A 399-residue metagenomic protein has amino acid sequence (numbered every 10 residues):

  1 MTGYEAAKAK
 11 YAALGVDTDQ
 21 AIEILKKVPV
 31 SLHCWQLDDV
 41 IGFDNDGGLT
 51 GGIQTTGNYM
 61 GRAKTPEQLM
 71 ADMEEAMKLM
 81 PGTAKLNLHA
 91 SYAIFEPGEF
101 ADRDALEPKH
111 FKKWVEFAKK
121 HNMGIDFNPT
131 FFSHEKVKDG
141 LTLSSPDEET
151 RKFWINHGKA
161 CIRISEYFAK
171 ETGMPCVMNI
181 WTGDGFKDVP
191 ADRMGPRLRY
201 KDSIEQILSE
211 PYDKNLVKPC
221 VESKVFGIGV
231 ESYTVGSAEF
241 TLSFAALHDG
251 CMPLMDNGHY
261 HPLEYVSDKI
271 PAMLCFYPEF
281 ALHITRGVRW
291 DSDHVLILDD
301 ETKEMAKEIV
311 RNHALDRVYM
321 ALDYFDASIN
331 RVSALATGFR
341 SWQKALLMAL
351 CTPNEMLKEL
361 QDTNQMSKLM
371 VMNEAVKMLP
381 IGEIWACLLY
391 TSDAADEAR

Functional and structural regions predicted by a protein language model:
I24-Q36, G51-A90: Catalytic domains of carbohydrate-active enzymes, especially glycoside hydrolases
V28-C34, A84-L88, M123-P129, M178-I180 (+4 more regions): Hydrophobic faces of well-ordered beta-strands that scaffold small-molecule active sites in alpha/beta enzyme cores
P29-V40, M77-A93, G98, D104-E135: Glycine-rich, aromatic-flanked loop segments that form ligand/cofactor-binding clefts across common enzyme folds
W35-L37, S91-A93, T130-F132, G183-G185 (+4 more regions): Active-site beta-loop-alpha junctions enriched in small/polar residues
E107-F132, K136-H248, M252: Active-site acidic/histidine proton-transfer and metal-coordination neighborhood in alpha/beta enzyme cores
P262-V288, L322-Y324: A short alpha/beta connector and helix-capping loop motif
L263-A272, S292-T302, N330-R340: Histidine/acidic-residue-rich catalytic or RNA/ligand-binding cores of hydrolases and nuclease-related proteins
Y390-R399: Single conserved hydrophobic/aromatic residue that forms the stacking wall/gate of nucleotide- or nucleobase-binding
